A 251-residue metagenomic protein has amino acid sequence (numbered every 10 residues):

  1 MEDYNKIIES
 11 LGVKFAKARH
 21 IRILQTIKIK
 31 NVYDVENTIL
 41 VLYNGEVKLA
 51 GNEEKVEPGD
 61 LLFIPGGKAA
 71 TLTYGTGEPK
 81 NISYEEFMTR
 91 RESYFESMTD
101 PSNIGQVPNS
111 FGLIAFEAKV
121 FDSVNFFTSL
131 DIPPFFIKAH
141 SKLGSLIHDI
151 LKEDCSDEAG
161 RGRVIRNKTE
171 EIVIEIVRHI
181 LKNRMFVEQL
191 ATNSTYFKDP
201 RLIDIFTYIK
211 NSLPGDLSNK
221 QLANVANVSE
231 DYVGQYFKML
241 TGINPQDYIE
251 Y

Functional and structural regions predicted by a protein language model:
M1-G12, P133-K138: A short, N-terminal "cap"/entry segment at the start of jelly-roll beta-barrel domains of the cupin/DSBH fold
D3-I7, K17, N125, K142: Exposed alpha-helical structural elements
V13-K17, I147: Short alpha-helical hairpin
K17-F127, S156-A159: N-terminal regulatory/effector-sensing and dimerization cores that precede helix-turn-helix DNA-binding domains
G105, D154-E158, A191, N219 (+1 more regions): A short, mixed-charge helix-start or loop-turn motif at secondary-structure junctions
S110-N193, F197-T207, Y232-G234: An amphipathic alpha-helical interaction segment
E175-L181, D204, Y208-Y251: Basic/polar phosphate-binding segments, predominantly the helix-turn-helix DNA-binding elements of transcriptional
